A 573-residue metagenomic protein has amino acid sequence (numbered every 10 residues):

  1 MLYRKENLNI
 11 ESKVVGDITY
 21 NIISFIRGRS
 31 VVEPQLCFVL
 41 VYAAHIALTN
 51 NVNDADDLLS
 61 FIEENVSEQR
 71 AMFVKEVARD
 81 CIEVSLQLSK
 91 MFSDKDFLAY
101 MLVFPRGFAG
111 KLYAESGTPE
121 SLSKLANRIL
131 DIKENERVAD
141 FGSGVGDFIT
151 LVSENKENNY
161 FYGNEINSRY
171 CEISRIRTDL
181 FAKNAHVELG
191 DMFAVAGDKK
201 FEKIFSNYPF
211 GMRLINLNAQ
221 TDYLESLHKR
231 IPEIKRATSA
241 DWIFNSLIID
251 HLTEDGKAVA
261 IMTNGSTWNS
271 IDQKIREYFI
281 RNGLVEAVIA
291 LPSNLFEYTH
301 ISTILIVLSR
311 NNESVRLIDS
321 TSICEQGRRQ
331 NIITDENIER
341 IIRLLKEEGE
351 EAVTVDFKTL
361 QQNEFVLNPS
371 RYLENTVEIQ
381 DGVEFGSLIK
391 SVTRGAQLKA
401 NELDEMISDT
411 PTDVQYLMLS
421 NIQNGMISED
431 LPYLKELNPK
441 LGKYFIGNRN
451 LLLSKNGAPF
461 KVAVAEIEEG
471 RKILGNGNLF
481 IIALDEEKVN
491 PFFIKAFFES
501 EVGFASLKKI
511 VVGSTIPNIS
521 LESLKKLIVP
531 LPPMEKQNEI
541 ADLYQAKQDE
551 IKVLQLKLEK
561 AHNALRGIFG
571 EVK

Functional and structural regions predicted by a protein language model:
L2-Y3, E297-D381: Flexible, glycine-/basic-rich loop-and-beta segments that form/coincide with the SAM-dependent methyltransferase
V31-G110: Long recognition/docking surfaces used for binding and targeting
L112-S206, G211-M212, T263-G265, I275-R276 (+1 more regions): Conserved S-adenosyl-L-methionine
I215-Y223, L403-N438: DNA target-recognition patches
I234-H300, L305-V307: Conserved Class I SAM-dependent methyltransferase catalytic core
I306, S370, K472-F480, V512-E539 (+1 more regions): A short glycine-rich beta-alpha junction/loop motif
E347-D409, Q423-N424, L531-K573: Non-catalytic DNA-recognition/assembly elements of restriction-modification systems
L441-Y444, N448-E499: A short beta-sheet element
